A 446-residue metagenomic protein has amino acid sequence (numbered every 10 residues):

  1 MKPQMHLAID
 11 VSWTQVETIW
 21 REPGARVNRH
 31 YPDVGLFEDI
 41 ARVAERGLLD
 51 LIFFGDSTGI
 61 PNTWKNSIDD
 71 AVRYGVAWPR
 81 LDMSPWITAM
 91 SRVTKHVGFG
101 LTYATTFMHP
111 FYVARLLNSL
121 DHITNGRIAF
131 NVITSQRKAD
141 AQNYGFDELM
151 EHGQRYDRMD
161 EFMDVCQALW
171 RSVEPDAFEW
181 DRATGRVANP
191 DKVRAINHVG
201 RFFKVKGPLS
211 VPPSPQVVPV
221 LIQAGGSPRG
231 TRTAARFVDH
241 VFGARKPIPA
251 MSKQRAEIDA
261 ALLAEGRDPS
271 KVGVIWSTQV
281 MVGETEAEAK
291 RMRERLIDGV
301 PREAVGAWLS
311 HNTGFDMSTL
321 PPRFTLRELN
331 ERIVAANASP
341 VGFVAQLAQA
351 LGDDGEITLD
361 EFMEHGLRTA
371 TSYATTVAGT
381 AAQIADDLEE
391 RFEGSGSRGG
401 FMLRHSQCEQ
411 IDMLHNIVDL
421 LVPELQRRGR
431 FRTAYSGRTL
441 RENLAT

Functional and structural regions predicted by a protein language model:
M1-K2, E45-R46, T88-K95, D121-R127 (+2 more regions): Acidic (Asp/Glu)-rich catalytic clusters
M1-Q15, G153-Q216, P249-A256, A260-F392 (+1 more regions): An alpha-helical appendage that flanks or caps ligand/catalytic pockets
M1-V93, Q216-P219, R332: N-terminal beta1-alpha1-beta2 module of alpha/beta enzyme domains
M5-I9, I52-F54, V97-Y103, G126-V132 (+4 more regions): Hydrophobic faces of well-ordered beta-strands that scaffold small-molecule active sites in alpha/beta enzyme cores
L7, A44, L48, M90 (+8 more regions): Conserved, mostly hydrophobic/aromatic
A8, S12, R26-G35, I87-G98 (+1 more regions): Hydrophobic, small-residue-rich alpha-helical packing segments that form membrane-like cores
Y31-A44, Q223-T233, T380-G394: Short, acidic/polar
G230-P247: A conserved active-site cap/scaffold subdomain adjacent to cofactor or substrate pockets
